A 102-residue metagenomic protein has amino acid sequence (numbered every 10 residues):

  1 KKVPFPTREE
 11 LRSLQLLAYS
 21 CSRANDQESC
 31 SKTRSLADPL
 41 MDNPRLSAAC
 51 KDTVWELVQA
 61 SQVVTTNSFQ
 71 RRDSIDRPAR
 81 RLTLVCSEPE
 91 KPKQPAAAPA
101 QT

Functional and structural regions predicted by a protein language model:
K1-K2, K32, K51, K91-K93: Context-gated lysine
K1-L36: Immediate post-signal-peptide N-terminus of mature secreted/exported proteins
E9-E10, D52, E56, E88-E90: Glutamate identity and glutamate-enriched acidic tracts
D26, T66-F69, S87-E90, Q94: Residue-level signal for secondary-structure boundary elements
E28-S31, A37-L40, K93-A98: Extracellular/mature segments of secreted proteins
L36-L84: Mid-chain, structured segments of secreted extracytoplasmic proteins
S74-T102: Amphipathic alpha-helical binding modules
